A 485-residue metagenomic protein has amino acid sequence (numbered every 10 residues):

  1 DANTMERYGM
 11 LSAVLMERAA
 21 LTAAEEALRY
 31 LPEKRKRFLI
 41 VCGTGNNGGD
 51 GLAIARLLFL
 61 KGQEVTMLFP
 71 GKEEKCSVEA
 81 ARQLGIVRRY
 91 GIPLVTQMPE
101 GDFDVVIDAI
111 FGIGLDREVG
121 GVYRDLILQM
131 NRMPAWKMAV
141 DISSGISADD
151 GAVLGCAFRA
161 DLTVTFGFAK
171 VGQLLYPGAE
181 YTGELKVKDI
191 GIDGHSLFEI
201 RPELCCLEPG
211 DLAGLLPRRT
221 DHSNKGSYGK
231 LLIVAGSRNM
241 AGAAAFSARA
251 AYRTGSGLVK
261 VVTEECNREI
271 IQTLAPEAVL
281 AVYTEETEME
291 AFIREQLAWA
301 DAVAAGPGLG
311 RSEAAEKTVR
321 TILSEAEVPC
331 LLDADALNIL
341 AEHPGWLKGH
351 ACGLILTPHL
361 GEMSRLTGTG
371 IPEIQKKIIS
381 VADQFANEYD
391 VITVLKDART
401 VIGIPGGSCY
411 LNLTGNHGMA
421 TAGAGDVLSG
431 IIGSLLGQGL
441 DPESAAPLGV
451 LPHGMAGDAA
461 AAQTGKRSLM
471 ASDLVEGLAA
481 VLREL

Functional and structural regions predicted by a protein language model:
D1-T66, S77, A81, Q173-A334 (+2 more regions): Small-residue (G/A/S/T)-rich helix-start motifs and N-terminal tracts that mark the onset
A24-I110, E118-V140, T318: Nucleotide and nucleotide-moiety/phosphate-recognizing core
G71-E74, I142-S144, C266, A336: Short beta-alpha junction loops
G85-G91, G112-V119, A278-E285, G415-G418: Short, structured secondary-structure boundary patches
F103-V105, I110-P202: Internal gly/pro-rich beta-alpha loop/helix module that stabilizes soluble enzyme cofactors or their anionic handles
